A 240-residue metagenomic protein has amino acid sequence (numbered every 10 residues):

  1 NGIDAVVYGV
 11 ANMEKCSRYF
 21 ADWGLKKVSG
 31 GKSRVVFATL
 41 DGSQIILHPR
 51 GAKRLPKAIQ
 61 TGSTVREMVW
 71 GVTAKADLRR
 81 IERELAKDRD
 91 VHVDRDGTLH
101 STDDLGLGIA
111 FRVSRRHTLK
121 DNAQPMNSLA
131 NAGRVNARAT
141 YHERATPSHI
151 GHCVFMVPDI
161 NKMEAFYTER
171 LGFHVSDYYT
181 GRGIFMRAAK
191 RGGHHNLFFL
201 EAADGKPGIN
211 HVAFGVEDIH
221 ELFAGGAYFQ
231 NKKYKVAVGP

Functional and structural regions predicted by a protein language model:
G2-A11, P56-R83, G97-L107, I150-P158 (+1 more regions): Vicinal oxygen chelate
V7-Q44, H48, G97-H100, F155-H195: Core segments of cupin and vicinal oxygen chelate
W23, D88-R89, L171, K232: Residues at alpha-helix termini
S43, E82-T146, I184-F185, K233-P240: Vicinal oxygen chelate
I45-I46, A110, L197-L200: Conserved beta-strand in the GNAT
R50-A52: A beta-strand/beta-hairpin structural motif
T146-P147, R191: Solvent-exposed alpha-helices and their adjacent loops that cap or buttress functional pockets in soluble metabolic
N161-P240: Structured core of small recognition/catalytic domains
